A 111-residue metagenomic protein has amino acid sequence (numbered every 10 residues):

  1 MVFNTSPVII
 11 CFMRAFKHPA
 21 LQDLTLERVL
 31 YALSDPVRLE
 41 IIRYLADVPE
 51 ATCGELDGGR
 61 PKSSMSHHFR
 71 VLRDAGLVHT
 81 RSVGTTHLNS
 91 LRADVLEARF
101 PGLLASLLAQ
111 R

Functional and structural regions predicted by a protein language model:
M1-L26, R43, D47-V48, R92-R111: Amphipathic alpha-helical dimerization/coiled-coil segments that flank or bridge DNA-binding/regulatory modules
M13-R14, L24-T25, E40-I41, S64-H67 (+1 more regions): Short hydrophobic/aromatic-rich motifs at helix boundaries and adjacent loops
L24-P61, V83, H87-V95: N-terminal helix-turn-helix DNA-binding core of bacterial DNA-binding proteins
G54-T80: Canonical helix-turn-helix DNA-binding module
F69, G84-T85, F100, S106: Short alpha-helix boundary/capping motifs
L72-G76, L88, A109-R111: Short C-terminal domain-edge/linker segments immediately following a structured domain
